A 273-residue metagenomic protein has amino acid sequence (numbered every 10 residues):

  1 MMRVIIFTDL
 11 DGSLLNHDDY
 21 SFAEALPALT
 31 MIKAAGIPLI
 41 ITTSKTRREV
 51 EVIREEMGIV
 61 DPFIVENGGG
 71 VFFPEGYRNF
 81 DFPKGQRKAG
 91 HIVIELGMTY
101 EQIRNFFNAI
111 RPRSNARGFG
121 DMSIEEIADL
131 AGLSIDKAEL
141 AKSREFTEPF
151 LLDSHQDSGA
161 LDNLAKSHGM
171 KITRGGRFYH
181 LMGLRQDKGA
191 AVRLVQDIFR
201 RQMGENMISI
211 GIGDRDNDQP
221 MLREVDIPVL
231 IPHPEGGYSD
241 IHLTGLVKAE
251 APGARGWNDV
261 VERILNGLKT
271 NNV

Functional and structural regions predicted by a protein language model:
M2-D19, L222: Asp-based phosphoryl-transfer active-site loop
F22, A28, Y179-V273: Mg2+-dependent phosphoryl-transfer enzymes with acidic/Ser/Thr/Gly-rich catalytic loops
F22-F119: Active-site phosphate-binding/coordination module
E24, E49-V52, E126, A160 (+2 more regions): Phosphate- and divalent-cation-binding pockets in alpha/beta enzyme and binding domains that engage nucleotide-derived
M57-I59, E66-N67, H168, E224-V225 (+1 more regions): Short, structured coil segments at secondary-structure junctions
V60-E66, D136-A138, P228-H233: Short hydrophobic/aromatic-enriched beta-strand-loop microsegments
F106-I210, D216: Conserved acidic, metal-coordinating active-site core of Asp-based, Mg2+-dependent phosphoryl-transfer enzymes
